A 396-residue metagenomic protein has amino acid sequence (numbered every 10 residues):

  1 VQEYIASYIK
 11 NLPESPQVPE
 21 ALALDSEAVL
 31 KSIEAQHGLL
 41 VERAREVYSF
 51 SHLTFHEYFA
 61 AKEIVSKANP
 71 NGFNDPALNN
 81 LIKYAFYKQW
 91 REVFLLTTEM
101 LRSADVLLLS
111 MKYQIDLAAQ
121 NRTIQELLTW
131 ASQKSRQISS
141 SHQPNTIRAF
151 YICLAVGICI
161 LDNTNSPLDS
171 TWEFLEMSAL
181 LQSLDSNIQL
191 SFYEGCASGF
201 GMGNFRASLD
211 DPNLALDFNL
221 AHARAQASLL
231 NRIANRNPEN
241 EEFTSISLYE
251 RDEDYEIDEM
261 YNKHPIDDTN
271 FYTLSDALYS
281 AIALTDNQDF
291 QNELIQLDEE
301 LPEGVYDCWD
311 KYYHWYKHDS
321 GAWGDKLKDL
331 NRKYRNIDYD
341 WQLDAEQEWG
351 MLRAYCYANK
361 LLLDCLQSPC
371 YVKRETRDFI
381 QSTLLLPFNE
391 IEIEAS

Functional and structural regions predicted by a protein language model:
A6-G72: C-terminal leucine-rich, beta-strand-based interaction scaffolds used for sensing/assembly
S7, N11-S15, K62-L220, R224-Q226 (+3 more regions): Hydrophobic repeat-domain scaffold segments
D25-A28, S103, E126, D344: Secondary-structure junction/capping motif
Y48-S49, F86, Y355: Aromatic-acidic/polar surface patches that form glycan- and anion
H52, Y87, D344-A345: Residue-level signal for threonine
S275-L278, I282-S396: Extended, C-terminal alpha-helical/coiled-coil scaffolding tails that mediate protein-protein interactions and assembly
